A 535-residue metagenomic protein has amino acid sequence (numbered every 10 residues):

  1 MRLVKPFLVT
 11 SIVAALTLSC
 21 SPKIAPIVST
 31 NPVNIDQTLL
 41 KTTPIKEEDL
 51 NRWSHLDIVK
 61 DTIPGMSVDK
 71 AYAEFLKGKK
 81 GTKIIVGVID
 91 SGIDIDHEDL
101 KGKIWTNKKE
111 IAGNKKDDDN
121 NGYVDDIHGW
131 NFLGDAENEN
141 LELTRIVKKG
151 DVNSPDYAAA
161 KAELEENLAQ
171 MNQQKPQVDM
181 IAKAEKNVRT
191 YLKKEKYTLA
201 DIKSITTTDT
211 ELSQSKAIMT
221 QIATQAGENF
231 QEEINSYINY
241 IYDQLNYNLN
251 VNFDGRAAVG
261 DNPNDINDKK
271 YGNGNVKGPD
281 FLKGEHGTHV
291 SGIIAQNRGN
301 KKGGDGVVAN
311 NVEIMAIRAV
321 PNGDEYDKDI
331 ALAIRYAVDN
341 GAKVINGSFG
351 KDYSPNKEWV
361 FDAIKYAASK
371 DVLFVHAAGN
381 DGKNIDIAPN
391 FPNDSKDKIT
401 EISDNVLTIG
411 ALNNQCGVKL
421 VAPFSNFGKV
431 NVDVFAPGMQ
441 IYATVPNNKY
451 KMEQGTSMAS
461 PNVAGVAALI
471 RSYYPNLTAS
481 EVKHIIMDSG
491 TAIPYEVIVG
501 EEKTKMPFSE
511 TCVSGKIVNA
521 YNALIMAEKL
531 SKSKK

Functional and structural regions predicted by a protein language model:
T17-S19: C-terminal motif of bacterial Sec signal peptides marking the signal peptidase cleavage site
S21-P22, V338-N340, V344-G347, D404-T408 (+1 more regions): C-terminal subdomain of the subtilisin-like protease fold in secreted/lumenal serine endopeptidases
I24-T38: Short, low-complexity, disordered segments immediately C-terminal to signal peptides in bacterial exported proteins
P44-N51, S154, A158-K193, I334-K357 (+1 more regions): Short acidic, glycine-rich surface-loop motifs adjacent to enzyme active sites
Y72-K80, L282-G284, D305-V308, E325-N346 (+5 more regions): Mature extracellular/periplasmic domains of secretome proteins
A73-V86, I93-Y326, K398, I402-V406 (+2 more regions): Subtilisin-like serine protease catalytic core
D90, G379, G455: Active-site glycine-centered loops adjacent to acidic/histidine catalytic or metal-binding residues that shape
V372, N393-S472, N476, S480 (+2 more regions): Extracellular S/T/G-rich loop segment that most often corresponds to the catalytic His/Ser-adjacent loop
